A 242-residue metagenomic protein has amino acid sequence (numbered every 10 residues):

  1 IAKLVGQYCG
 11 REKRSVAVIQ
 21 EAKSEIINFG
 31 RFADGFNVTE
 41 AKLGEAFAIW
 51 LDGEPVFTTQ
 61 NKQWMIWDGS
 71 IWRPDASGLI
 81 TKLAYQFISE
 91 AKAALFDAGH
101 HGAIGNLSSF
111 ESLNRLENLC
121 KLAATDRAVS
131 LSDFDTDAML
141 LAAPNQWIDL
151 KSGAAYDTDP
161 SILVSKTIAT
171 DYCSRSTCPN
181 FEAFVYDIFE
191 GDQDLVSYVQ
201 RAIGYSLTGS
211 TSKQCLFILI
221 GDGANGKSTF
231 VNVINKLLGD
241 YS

Functional and structural regions predicted by a protein language model:
I1-E54, K62-M65, I71-R73, A93-G105 (+1 more regions): Replication-associated primase and helicase/ATPase modules
V16, A33, N37, A41 (+5 more regions): Generic detection of long, well-ordered alpha-helical segments
K23-I26, N114-A123, R127, I218-L219 (+2 more regions): C-terminal, helix-dominated tail/subdomain
F32-A46, I104-W147, K151: Extended, Lys/Arg-enriched charged tracts that mediate electrostatic binding to polyanionic substrates
A48, Y85-S89, G204, N235: Generic solvent-exposed, charged/amphipathic alpha-helical segments that serve as macromolecular interface scaffolds
D52-G78, F134-D135, L140, W147-S242: P-loop NTPase catalytic core of nucleic-acid-dependent motor ATPases
A76-A93: N-terminus-centric sequence/structural signature that marks the extreme N-terminus and adjacent "lid/interface" module
L95, C120, D159-I162: Auxiliary tRNA-acceptor-end handling modules of aminoacyl-tRNA synthetases
